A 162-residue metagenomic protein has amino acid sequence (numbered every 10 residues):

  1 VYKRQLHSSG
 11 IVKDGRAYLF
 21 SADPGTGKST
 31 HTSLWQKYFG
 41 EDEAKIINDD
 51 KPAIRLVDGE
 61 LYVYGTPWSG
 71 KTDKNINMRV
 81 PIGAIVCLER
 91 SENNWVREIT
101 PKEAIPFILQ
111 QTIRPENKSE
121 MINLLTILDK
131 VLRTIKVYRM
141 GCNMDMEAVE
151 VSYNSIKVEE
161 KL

Functional and structural regions predicted by a protein language model:
V1-Y2: Short, small-residue-biased leader/transition segments that mark boundaries at the very start of proteins
Q5-H7: Beta-rich catalytic cores
S9, K13-D23, K37-L162: Glycine-rich, often acidic-flanked micro-motifs that create phosphate/phosphodiester-binding or positioning elements
G27: Conserved glycine(s) of the Walker
H31-T32: Post-Walker A alpha-helix
